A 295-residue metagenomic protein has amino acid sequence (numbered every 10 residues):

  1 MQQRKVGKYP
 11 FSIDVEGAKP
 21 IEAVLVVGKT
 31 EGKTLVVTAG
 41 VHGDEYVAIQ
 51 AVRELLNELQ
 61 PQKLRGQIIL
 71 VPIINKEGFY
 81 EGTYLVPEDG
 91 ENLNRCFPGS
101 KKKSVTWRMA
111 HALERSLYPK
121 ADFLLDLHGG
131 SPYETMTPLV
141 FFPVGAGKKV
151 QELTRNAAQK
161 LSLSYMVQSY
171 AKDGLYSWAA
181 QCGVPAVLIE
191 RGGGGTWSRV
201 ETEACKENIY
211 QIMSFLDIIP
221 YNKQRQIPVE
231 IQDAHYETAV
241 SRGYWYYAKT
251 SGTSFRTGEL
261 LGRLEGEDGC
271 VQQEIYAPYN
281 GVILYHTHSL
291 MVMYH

Functional and structural regions predicted by a protein language model:
M1-H295: Structured catalytic-domain cores with a bias toward divalent-metal coordination
